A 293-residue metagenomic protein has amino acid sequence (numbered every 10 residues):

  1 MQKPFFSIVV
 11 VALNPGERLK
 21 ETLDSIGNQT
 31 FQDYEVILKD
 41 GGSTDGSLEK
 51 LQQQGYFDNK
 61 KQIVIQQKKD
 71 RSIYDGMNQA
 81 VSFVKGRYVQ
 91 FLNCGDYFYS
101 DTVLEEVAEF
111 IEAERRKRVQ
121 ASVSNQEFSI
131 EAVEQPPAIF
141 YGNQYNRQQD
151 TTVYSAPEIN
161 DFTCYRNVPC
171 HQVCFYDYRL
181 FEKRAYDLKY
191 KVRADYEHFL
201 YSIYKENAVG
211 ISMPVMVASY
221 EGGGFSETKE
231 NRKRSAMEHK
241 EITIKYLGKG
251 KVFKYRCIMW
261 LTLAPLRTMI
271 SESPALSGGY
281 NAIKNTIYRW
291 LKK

Functional and structural regions predicted by a protein language model:
M1-N28: N-proximal low-complexity "stem/linker" segments adjacent to membrane-targeting elements
P4-S7, E35, E197: Cell-envelope/extracellular polymer assembly enzymes that use nucleotide-activated donors
D33-G42, Q66-K68: Short beta-strand/loop segment that forms part of the nucleotide-sugar
D40-E49, N93: A conserved acidic beta->alpha catalytic loop
Q67-V84: Glycine-rich, basic loop-to-helix element that forms the pyrophosphate-binding segment of sugar-nucleotide handling
V89: Short aromatic/hydrophobic "clamp" motif used to bind/position activated sugar donors
Y97, D101-V153: Conserved donor NDP-sugar-binding/catalytic core segment of glycosyltransferases
Y141-E238, I242: Conserved nucleotide-sugar donor-binding catalytic segment
